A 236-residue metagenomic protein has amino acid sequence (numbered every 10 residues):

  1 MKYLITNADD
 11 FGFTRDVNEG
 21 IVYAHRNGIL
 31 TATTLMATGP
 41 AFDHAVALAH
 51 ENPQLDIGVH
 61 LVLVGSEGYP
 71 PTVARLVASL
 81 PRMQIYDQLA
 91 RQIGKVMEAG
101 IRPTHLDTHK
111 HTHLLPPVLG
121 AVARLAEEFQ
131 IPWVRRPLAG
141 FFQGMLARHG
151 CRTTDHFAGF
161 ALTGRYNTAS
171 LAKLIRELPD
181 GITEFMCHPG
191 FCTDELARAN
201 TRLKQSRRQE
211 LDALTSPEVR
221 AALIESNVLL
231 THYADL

Functional and structural regions predicted by a protein language model:
M1-I5, R15-L55, L61-I101, H105 (+1 more regions): Terminal accessory/targeting
A8-F11: DG-centered beta-turn motif at the end of beta-strands
H111-L115: Gly/Ser/Thr-rich loops at beta-strand to alpha-helix junctions that form or flank small-molecule/cofactor-binding
